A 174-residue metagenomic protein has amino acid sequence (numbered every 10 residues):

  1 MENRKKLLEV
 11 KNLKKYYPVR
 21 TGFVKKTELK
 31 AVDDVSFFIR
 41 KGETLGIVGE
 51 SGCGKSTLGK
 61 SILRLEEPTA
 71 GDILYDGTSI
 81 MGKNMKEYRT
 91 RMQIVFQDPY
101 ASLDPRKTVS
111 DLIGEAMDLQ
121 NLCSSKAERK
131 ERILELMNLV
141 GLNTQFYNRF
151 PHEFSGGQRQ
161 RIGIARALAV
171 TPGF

Functional and structural regions predicted by a protein language model:
V48-G49: The feature captures the beta-strand-to-loop junction immediately N-terminal to the Walker
L63: Helix-to-loop junction immediately C-terminal to a conserved catalytic motif
G71-S79, Y88: Conserved ABC transporter NBD signature motif
A127-Q145: Conserved ABC ATPase "signature" region
F150-F154, Q158: Conserved ABC ATPase signature
I164: Hydrophobic anchor residue at the start of the ABC signature
